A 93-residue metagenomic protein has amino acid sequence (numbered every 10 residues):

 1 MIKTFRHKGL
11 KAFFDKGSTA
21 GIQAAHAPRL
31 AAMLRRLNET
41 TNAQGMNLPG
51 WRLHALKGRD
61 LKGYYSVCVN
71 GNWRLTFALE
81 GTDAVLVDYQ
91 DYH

Functional and structural regions predicted by a protein language model:
M1, G9, S18, N42 (+2 more regions): Glycine-rich, flexible loop/turn motifs
M1-M33: Arg/Lys-rich, positively charged N-terminal/basic patches that mediate binding to nucleic acids
K8, A12, R29, Q44 (+3 more regions): A broad, structure-centric signal for solvent-exposed, well-ordered loop/edge residues that line or flank functional
Q23-G50: Short, solvent-exposed, low-complexity loop/linker segments
T41-Y65: A short, surface-exposed loop/turn module that caps and links secondary-structure elements
L56, D60, Y65-H93: Enriched for short, Lys/Arg-rich terminal
